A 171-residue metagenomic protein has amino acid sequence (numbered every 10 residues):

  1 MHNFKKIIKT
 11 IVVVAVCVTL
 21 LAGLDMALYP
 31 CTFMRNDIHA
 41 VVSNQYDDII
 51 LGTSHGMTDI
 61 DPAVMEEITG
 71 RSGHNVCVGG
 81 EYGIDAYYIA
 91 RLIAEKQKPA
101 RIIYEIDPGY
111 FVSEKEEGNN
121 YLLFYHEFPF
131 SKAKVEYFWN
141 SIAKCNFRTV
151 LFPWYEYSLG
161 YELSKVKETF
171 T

Functional and structural regions predicted by a protein language model:
M1-N3: N-terminal hydrophobic targeting signals that begin at the initiator methionine
K5-A27: Hydrophobic membrane-insertion alpha-helices, especially the h-region of bacterial N-terminal signal peptides
L21-Y29, Q45-H55, G160-T171: Phosphate-binding glycine-rich loops and adjacent basic patches that engage nucleotide phosphates, nucleic-acid
L28-E81, Y87, L92-E95: Serine-esterase "nucleophile elbow" of acetyl-processing enzymes
T58, G83-A86, Y110-N119: Extracytoplasmic/secreted cell-surface and envelope-processing proteins
K98-A100: Proline-aspartate-enriched helix->loop->beta-strand connector
Y104-E105: Short beta-strand segments
N119-T171: Secreted/periplasmic serine-hydrolase-like ester/acetyl group-modifying domain
